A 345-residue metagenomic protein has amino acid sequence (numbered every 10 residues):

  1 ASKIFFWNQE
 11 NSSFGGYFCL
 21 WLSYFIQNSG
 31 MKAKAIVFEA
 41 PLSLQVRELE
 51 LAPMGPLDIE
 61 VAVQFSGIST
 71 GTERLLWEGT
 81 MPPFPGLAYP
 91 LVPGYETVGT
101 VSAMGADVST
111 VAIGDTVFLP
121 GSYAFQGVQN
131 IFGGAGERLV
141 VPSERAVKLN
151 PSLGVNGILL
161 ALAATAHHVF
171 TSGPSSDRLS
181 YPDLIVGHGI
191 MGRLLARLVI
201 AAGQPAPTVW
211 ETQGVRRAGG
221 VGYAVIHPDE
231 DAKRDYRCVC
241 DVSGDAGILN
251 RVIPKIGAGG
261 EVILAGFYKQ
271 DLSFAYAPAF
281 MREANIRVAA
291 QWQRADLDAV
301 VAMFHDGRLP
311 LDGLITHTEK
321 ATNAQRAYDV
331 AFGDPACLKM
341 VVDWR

Functional and structural regions predicted by a protein language model:
A52-I68, T80-Y123: Glycine-rich beta-strand-centered segment in the early N-terminal region that forms part of a ligand/cofactor-binding
F65, P120, C240-V242, W344: Short, well-ordered coil/turn residues at beta-beta hairpins and beta-strand->alpha-helix junctions within
T110, V117-V186: NAD(P)H dinucleotide-binding glycine-rich loop of Rossmann-like/cofactor-binding domains, especially the beta1-alpha1
L153-D231: Mid-domain Rossmann-like dinucleotide-binding core that forms the NAD(H)/NADP(H) cofactor-binding site
D231-V239: A short acidic, Gly/Pro-enriched loop at the edge of an enzyme's catalytic core that lines a small-molecule cofactor
A246-R308, W344-R345: Glycine-rich phosphate-binding loop and adjacent beta-alpha segment of Rossmann(oid) nucleotide-cofactor-binding
N250, R294-R345: C-terminal hydrophobic helical "lid"/dimerization subdomain of Rossmann-like NAD(P)H-dependent oxidoreductases
